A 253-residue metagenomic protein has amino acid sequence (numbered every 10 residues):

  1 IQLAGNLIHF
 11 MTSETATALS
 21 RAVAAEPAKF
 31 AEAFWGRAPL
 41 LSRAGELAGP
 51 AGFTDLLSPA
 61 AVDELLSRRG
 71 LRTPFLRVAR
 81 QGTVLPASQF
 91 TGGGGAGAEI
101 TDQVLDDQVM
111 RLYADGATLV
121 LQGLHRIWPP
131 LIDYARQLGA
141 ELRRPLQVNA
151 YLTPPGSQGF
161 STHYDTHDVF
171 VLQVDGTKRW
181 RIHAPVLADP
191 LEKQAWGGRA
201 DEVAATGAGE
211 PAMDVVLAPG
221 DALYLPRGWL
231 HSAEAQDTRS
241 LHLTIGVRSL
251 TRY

Functional and structural regions predicted by a protein language model:
I1-F10: N-terminal amphipathic/basic-hydrophobic helices that include classical n-h-c signal peptides and signal-anchor
F10-A25, K29-A33, A48-D221, W229-Y253: Active-site region of the double-stranded beta-helix
Y224: Conserved beta-strand-loop-short alpha-helix elements that form and flank the Mn2+/Mg2+-coordinating active site
